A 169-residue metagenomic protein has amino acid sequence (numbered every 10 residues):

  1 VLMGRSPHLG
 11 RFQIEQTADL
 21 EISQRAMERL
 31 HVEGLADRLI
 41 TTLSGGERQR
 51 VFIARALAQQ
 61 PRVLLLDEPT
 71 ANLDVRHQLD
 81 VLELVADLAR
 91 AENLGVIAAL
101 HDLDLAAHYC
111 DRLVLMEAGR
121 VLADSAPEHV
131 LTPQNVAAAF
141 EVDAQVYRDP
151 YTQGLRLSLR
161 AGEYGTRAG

Functional and structural regions predicted by a protein language model:
L2, T17-L35: Conserved ABC ATPase "signature" region
Q13, L39-L43, E47: Conserved ABC ATPase signature
Q60: Conserved catalytic motifs of ABC-family nucleotide-binding domains
L64-E68: Catalytic Walker B motif of ABC-type/P-loop ATPase nucleotide-binding domains
L79-E92: Helical segment within the ABC ATPase nucleotide-binding domain
A139-G169: ABC ATPase nucleotide-binding domains
